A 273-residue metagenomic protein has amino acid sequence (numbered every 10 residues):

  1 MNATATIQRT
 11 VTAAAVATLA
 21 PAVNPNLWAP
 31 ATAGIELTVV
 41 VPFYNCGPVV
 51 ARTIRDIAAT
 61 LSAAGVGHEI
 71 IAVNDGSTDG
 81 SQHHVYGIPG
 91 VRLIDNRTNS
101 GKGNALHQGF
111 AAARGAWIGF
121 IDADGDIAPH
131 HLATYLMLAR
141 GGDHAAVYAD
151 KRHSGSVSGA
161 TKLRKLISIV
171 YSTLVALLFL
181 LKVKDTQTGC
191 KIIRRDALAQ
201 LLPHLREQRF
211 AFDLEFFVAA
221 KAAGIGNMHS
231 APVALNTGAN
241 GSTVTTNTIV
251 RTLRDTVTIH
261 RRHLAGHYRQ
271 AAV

Functional and structural regions predicted by a protein language model:
M1-I35, L180, H204-V273: Hydrophobic helical membrane-anchoring modules
P21-W28, C46-L61: Short, well-formed alpha-helical segments that are part of the catalytic scaffolds of diverse glycosyltransferases
I35-V41, V50, I57, H68-V73: Hydrophobic targeting segments
F43, V73-D75, N96: Conserved sequence signature across two-component system core domains
T53, S81, L106, H130-L132 (+1 more regions): Acidic donor-diphosphate engagement hotspot in glycosyltransferases and nucleotidyltransferases that stabilizes
H68-I71, Q82-A112: Conserved donor nucleotide-binding strand/loop of the catalytic core
N74-Q82, G125: A conserved acidic beta->alpha catalytic loop
N96-A112, W117-F120, P129-F210, T237-R254 (+1 more regions): Acceptor/aglycone-binding surface of glycosyltransferases and processive sugar-polymer synthases
